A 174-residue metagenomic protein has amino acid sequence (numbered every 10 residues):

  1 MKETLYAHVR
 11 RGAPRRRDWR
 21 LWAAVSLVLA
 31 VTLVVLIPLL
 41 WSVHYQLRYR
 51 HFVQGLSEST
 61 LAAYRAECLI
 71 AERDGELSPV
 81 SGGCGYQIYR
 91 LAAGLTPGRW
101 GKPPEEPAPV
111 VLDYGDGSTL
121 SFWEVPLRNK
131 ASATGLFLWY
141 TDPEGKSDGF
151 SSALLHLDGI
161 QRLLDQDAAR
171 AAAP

Functional and structural regions predicted by a protein language model:
K2-P174: Function-determining sites in protein domains
